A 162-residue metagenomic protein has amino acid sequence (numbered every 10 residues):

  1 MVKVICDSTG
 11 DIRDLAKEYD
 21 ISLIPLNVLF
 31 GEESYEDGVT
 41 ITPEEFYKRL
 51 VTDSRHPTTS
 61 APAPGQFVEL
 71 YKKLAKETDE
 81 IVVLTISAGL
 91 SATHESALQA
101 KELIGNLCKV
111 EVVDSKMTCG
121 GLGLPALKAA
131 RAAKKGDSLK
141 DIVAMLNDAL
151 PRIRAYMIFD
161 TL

Functional and structural regions predicted by a protein language model:
K3-A63: N-terminal glycine-rich anion-binding loop in soluble enzyme alpha/beta folds
T9-G10, V28, I86, S115-M117: Short, ordered loop/turn segments at secondary-structure junctions
V51, A126-K134: Regular secondary-structure segments
T52-S96, V143, L150-P151: Glycine-rich phosphate- or other oxyanion-binding loops that anchor nucleotides, phosphorylated ligands
E80-S87, E111-D114, K128: Short glycine-rich or small-residue beta-strand-to-loop segments that form or flank ligand, phosphate, metal/Fe-S
T85-G105, G123-L127: Short Gly/Thr/Asp-enriched flexible loops that form oxyanion-binding sites at enzyme active sites
K101-G121, K134, S138-V143: Short, acidic/small-residue loops that bind anionic groups at enzyme active sites
R131-L162: Internal, active-site/partner-interface "lid" segment
